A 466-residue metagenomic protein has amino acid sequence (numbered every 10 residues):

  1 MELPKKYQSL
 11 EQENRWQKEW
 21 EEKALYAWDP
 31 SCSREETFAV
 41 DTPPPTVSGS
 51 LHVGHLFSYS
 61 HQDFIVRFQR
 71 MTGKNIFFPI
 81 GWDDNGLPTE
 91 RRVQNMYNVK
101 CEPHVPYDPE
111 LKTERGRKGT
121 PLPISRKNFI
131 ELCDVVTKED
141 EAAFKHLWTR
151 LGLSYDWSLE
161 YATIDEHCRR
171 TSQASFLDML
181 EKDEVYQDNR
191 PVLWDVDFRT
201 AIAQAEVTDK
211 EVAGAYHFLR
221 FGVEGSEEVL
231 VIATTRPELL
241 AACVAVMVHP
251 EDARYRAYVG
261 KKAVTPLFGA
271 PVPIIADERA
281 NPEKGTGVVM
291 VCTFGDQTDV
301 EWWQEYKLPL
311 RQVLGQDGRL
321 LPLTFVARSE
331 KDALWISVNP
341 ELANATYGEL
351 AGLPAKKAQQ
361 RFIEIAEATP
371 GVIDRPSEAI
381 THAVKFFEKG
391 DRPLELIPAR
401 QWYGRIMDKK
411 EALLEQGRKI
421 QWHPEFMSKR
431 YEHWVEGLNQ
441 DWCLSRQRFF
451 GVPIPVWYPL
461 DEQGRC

Functional and structural regions predicted by a protein language model:
M1-E251, C292-E305, P309-S329, A366-L413 (+1 more regions): N-terminal, positively charged nucleic-acid-binding surface of large information/translation enzymes
K127-V136, P282-Q297, Q416-E432: Extended, non-catalytic structural segments that build the interaction scaffolds of large macromolecular assemblies
D188, F218, D441-C466: Feature 926 captures the class I aminoacyl-tRNA synthetase adenylation module centered on the KMSKS loop
F221-E227, P250, V264-G269, P459-G464: Short acidic, glycine-rich loop/turn motifs
A233, E278, K307-G318, Q447-F450 (+1 more regions): Alpha-helical recognition segments enriched in aromatics with Gly/Pro capping that present substrate-recognition
A257-G260, A327-Q359: A glycine-biased structural micro-motif
K261-D317: Extracellular/luminal Protease-associated
E411, S428-H433, F449-I454: RNase H-like DDE catalytic core and adjacent DNA/metal-binding regions of integrase/transposase superfamily proteins
